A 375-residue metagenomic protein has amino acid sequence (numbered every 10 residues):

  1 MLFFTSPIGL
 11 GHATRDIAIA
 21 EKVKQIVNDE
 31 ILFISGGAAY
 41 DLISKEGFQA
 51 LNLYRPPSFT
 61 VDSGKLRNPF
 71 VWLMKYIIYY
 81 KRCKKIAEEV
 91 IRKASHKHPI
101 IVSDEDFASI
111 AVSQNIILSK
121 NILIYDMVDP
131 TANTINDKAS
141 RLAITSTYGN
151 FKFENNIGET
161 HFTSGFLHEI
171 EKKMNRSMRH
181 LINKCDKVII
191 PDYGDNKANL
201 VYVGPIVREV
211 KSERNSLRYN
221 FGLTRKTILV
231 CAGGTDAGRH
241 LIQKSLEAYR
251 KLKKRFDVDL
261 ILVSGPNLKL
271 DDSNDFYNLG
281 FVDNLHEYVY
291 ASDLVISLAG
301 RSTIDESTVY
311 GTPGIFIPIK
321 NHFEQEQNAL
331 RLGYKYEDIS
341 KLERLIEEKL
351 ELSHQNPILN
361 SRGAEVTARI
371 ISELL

Functional and structural regions predicted by a protein language model:
T5-I17, D236-H240: A short, glycine/small-residue-rich beta-strand->loop->alpha-helix junction that serves as a flexible
P7, D29-Y80: Conserved nucleotide-sugar phosphate-binding/catalytic loop shared by glycosyltransferases and other
A20-K22, S212-L294: Donor-nucleotide binding loops and adjacent catalytic segments primarily of GT-B fold Leloir glycosyltransferases
L66-A108, K152-E154, G158-F162, H168-E169: Conserved nucleotide-sugar donor-binding subdomain of glycosyltransferases
I100, I116-I135, R141-S146: Active-site proximal beta-strand in glycosyltransferases
I101-E105, N284-Q327: A donor-sugar binding/catalytic signature common to diverse glycosyltransferases and related nucleotide-sugar
T147-D236, G265-N267: A nucleotide-sugar donor-handling region in carbohydrate enzymes
E347-E348, L359-L375: C-terminal alpha-helical cap of glycosyltransferases
